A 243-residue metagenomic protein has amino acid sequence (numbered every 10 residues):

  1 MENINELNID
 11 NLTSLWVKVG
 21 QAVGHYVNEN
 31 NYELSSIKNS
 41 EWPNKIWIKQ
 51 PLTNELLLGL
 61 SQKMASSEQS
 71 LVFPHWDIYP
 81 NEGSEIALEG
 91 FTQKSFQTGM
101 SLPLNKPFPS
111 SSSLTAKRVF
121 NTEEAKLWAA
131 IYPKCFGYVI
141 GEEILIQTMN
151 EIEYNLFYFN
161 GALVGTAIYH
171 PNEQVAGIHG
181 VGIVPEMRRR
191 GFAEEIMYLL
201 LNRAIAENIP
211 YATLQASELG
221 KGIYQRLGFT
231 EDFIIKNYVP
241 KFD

Functional and structural regions predicted by a protein language model:
M1-S67, I78, E142: N-terminal charged segments
E2-L7, Q50-L52, T115-W128: A short beta-loop-alpha structural element at the N-terminal edge of CoA-dependent acyl/N-acetyltransferase catalytic
N39-N44, K94, H170-H179, R188: A conserved beta-turn-beta hairpin within the catalytic core of GNAT-like acetyltransferases that forms part
K49-F120, Y238-P240: Acyl-donor-binding surface of acyltransferase catalytic domains
N54-S61, G180-I183, R189-N202, A206: Conserved acetyl-CoA-binding loop-helix of GNAT-fold acetyltransferases
S67-W76, A204-A216: Conserved GNAT acetyl-CoA-binding A-motif
P80-Q93, E194, E218-I235: Conserved active-site alpha-helix within GNAT-family acetyltransferase domains
V139-V184: A conserved beta-strand-loop-helix scaffold within acyl/acetyltransferase catalytic domains
